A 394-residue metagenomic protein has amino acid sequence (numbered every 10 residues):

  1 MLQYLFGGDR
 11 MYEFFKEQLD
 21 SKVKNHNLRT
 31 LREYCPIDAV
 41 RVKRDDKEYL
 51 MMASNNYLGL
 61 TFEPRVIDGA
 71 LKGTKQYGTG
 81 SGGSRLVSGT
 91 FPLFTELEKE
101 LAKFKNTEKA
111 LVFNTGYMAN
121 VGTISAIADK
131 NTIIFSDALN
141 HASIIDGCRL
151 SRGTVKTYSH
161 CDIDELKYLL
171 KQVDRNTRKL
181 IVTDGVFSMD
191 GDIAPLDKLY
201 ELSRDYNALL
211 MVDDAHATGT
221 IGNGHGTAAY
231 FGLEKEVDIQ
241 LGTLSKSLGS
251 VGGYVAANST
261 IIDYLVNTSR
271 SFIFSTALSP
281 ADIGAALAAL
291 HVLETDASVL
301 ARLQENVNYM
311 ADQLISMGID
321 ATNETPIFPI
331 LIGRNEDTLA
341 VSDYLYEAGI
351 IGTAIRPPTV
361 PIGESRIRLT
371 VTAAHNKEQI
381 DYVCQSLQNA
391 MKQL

Functional and structural regions predicted by a protein language model:
L2-E17, K24-Y77, A208: N-terminal "arm"/small-domain region of PLP-dependent enzymes with the aminotransferase-like
Y4, G8, P64, D68 (+6 more regions): PLP-dependent enzyme catalytic core of the Aspartate aminotransferase-like
D68, K72-T115: Conserved N-terminal alpha-helix of the aminotransferase class I/II PLP-enzyme fold
T123-A142: Conserved PLP-anchoring active-site segment centered on the Schiff-base-forming lysine
K156, H160-V212: Active-site phosphate-binding strand-loop segment of PLP-dependent enzymes
A229-Y264: Active-site PLP attachment segment
A281-A301, I315-M317: Amphipathic alpha-helix from the class-I
A301-N308, I315-G349, E364, A373: Conserved PLP-binding catalytic core of the aspartate aminotransferase-like
